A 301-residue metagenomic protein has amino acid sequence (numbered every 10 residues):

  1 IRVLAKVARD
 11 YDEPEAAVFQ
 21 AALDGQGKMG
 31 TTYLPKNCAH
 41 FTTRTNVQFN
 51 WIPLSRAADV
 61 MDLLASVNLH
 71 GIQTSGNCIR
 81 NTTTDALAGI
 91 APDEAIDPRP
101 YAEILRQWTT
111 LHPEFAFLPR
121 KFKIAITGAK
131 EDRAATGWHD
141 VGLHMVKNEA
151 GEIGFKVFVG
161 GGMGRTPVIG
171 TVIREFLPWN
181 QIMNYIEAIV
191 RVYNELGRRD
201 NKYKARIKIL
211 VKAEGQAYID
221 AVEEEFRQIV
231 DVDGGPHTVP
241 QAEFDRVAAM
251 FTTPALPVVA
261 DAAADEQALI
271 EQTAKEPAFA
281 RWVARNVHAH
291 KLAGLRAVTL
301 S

Functional and structural regions predicted by a protein language model:
I1-S301: Peripheral terminal and linker regions in Fe-S/redox and tRNA-modifying enzymes
